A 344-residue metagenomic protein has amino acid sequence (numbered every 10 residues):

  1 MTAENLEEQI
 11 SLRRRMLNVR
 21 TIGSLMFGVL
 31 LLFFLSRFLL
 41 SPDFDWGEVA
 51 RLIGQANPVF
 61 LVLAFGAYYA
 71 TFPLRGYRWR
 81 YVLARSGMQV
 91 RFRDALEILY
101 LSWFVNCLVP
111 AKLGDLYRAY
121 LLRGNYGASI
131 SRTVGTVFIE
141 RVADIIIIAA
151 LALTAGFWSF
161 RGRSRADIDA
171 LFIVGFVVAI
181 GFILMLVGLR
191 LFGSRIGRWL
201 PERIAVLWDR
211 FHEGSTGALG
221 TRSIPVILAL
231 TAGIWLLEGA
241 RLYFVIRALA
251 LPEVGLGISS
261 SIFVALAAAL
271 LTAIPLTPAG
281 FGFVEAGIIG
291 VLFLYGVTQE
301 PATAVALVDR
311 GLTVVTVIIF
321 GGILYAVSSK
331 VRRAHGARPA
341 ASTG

Functional and structural regions predicted by a protein language model:
M1-Y100, W158, R163-A273, A306 (+1 more regions): Predominantly cytoplasmic-facing regulatory/coupling regions of multi-pass membrane proteins
P73-Y77, V109-A119, L271-I289: Transmembrane helix boundary and interhelical junction motifs in multipass membrane proteins
A84-R85, C107, A111, A119-N125 (+1 more regions): Helix-loop junctions at the membrane interface of multi-pass solute transporters
G87-Q89, Y100-L116, S215, P278: Short intracellular "coupling" helices and adjacent cytoplasmic loop segments at the cytosolic face of multi-pass
F92-E97, G114-L116, Y126-R141, V297-V308: Membrane-interface alpha-helices at helix entry/exit sites of multi-pass transporters
L101, V105-V109, V134-F157, A304-I319: Membrane-embedded alpha-helical segments of transport systems, primarily multispan ion/solute transporters
L122-S129, V264, A286-P301: Interfacial segments of multi-pass membrane proteins
